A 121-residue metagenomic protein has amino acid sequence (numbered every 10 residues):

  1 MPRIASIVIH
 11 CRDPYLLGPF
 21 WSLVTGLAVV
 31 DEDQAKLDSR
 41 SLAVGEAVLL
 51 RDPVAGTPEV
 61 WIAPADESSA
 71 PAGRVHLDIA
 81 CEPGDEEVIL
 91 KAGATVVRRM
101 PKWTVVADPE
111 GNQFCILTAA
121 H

Functional and structural regions predicted by a protein language model:
A5, G45-E46, P101-W103: Short loop/turn microsegments at loop-to-beta-strand junctions
A5-I7, V75-H76: Short active-site oxyanion
I9-T57, K91: Core segments of cupin and vicinal oxygen chelate
P14-Y15, A70-Q113: Vicinal oxygen chelate
P58-A63, F114-C115: Conserved beta-strand in the GNAT
I116-H121: Short beta->alpha transition motifs characteristic of CBS
